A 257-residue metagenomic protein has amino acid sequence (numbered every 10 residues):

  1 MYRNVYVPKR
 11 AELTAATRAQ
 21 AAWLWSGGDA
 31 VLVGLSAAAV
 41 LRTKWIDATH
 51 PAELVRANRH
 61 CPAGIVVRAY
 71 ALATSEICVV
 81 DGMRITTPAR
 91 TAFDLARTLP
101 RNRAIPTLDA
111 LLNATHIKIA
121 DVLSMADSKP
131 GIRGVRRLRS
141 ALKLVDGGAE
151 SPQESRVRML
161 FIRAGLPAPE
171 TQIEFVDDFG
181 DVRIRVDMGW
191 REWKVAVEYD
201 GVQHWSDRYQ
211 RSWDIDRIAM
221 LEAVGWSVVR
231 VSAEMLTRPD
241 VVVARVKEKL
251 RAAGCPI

Functional and structural regions predicted by a protein language model:
M1-R136, R251-A252, P256-I257: Short gly/ser-rich loop at a beta-strand->alpha-helix junction or flexible surface loop bordering the NTP-binding
G28, S75, L112-I257: Surface segments flanking catalytic/ligand-binding clefts of nucleic-acid enzymes
